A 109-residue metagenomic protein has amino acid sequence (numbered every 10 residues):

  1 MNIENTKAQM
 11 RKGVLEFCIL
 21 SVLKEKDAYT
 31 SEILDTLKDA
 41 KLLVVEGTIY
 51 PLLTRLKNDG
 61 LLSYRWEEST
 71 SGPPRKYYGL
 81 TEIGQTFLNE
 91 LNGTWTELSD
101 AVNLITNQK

Functional and structural regions predicted by a protein language model:
M1-T6: Short, intrinsically disordered or compositionally biased N-terminal tails of bacterial proteins
K7-T48, E67: N-terminal helix-turn-helix DNA-binding core of bacterial DNA-binding proteins
E25-A28, D59, G84: Short, charged/polar surface micro-motifs in flexible loops or helix N-caps
I49-P51, R55-L56: Basic amphipathic alpha-helical segments that dock to polyanions
L52, S71, N103: Positions that flank functional sites
D59-P74, G79: Beta-hairpin "wing" of winged helix-turn-helix
P74-N92: Basic, amphipathic "hinge/linker" alpha-helix immediately C-terminal to the N-terminal HTH DNA-binding motif
T86-K109: Amphipathic alpha-helical dimerization/coiled-coil segments that flank or bridge DNA-binding/regulatory modules
